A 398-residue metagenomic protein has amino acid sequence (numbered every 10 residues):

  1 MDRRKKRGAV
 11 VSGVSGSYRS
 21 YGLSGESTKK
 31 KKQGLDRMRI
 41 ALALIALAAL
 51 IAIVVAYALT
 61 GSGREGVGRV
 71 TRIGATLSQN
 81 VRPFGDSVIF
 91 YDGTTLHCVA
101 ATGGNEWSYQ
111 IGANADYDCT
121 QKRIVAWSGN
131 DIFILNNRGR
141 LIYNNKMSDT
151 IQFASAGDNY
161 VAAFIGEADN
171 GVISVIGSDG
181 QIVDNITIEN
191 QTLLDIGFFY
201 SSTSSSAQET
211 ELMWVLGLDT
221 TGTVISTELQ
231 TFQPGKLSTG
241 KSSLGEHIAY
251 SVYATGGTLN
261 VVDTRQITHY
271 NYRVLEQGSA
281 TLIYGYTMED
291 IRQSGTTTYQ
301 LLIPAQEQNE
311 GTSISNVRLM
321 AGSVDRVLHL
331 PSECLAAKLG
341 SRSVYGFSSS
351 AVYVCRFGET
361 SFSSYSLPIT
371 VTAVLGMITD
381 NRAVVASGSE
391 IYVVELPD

Functional and structural regions predicted by a protein language model:
M1-M38: N-terminal Lys/Arg-rich, disordered targeting/topogenic segments
R39-Y57: Hydrophobic membrane-insertion alpha-helices, especially the h-region of bacterial N-terminal signal peptides
I53-G74, D92-Q110, D131-K146, V172-E189 (+5 more regions): Surface-exposed loop/turn elements that mediate protein-protein interactions on large endomembrane-trafficking
R72-P83, I111-K122, M147-Y160, N190-S205 (+4 more regions): Repeated scaffold domains used in trafficking and secretory/extracellular systems, primarily beta-propellers
Q79-V99, N105-E106, I111-N114, T120-A126: Extracytoplasmic strand-loop-helix segments at the start of, or within, the mature domains of secreted/periplasmic
F90, A126, A163-F164, W214-L216 (+4 more regions): Residue position within the beta-strands of beta-propeller blades
Y117-T227: Non-cytosolic head/periplasmic domains of membrane-anchored proteins
G295-S313: Long, ordered, amphipathic alpha-helical scaffolds
